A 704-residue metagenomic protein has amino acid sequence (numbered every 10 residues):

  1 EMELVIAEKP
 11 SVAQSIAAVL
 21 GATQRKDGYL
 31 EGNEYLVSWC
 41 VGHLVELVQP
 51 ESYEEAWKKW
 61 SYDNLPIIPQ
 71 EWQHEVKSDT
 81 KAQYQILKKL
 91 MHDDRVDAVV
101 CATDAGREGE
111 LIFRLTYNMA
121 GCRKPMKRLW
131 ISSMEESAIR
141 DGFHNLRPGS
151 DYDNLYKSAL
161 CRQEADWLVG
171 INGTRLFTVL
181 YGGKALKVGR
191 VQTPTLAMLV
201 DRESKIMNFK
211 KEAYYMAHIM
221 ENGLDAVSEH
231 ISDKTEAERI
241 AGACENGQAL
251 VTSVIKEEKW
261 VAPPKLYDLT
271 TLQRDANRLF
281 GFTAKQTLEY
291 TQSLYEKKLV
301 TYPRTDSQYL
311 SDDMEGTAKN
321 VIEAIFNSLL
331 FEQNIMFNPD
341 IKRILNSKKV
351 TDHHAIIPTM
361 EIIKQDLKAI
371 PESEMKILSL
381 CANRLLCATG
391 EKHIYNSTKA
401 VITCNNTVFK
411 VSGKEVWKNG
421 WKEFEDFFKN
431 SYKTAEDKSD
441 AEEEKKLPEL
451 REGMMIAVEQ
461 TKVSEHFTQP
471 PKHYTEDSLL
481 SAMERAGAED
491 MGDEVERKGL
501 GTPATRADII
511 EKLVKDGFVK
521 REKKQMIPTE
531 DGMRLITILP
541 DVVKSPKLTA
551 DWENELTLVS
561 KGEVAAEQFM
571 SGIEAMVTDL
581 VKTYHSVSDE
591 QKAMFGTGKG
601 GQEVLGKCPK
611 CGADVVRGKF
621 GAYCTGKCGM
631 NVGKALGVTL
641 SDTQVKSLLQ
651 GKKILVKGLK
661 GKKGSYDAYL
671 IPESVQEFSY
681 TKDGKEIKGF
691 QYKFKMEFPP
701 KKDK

Functional and structural regions predicted by a protein language model:
E1-Q163, W167, K433, P470: Intrinsically disordered, low-complexity regulatory segments
M2, A102-A105, G182-A185, K256-K265 (+3 more regions): Conserved short loop/turn motifs at secondary-structure junctions
E3-L4, T80, M91, A284-K285 (+1 more regions): Basic, low-complexity terminal or inter-domain segments flanking catalytic cores
Q24-G28, G149-N154, R175-V179, S204-F209 (+4 more regions): Active-site phosphate-binding and catalytic loops of NTP-dependent enzymes
K26-E55, T193-E236, A388-K445, G572-A575 (+1 more regions): Structured, non-catalytic alpha/beta "coupling" segments that mediate domain-domain communication and provide generic
D94, A138-E221, K256-W260: C-terminal or mid-to-C-terminal helical accessory/interaction module adjacent to the motor/catalytic core
K234-Y267, Q273: Metal- or metallocofactor-binding catalytic centers and their adjacent structured scaffolds across diverse enzyme
